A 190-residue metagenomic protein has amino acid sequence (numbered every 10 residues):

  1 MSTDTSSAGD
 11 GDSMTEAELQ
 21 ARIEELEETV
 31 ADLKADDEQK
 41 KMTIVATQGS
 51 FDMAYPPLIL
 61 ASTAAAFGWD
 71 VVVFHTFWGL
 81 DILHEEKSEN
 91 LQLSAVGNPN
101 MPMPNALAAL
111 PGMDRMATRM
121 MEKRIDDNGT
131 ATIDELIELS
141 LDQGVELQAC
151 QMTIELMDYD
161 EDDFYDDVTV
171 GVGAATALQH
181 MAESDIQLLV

Functional and structural regions predicted by a protein language model:
S2-K41: Long, leucine- and charge-enriched amphipathic alpha-helices that form heptad-repeat coiled-coil/leucine-zipper-like
I44-Y55, E86, R124-I125: Short, glycine-rich nucleotide/cofactor-binding loops
Y55-G68, V73: Histidine-anchored nucleotide/phosphate-binding helix
A65, L141, M181: Anion (oxyanion) recognition and catalysis
V71-F77, C150-Q151: Short internal beta-strands
L83-L93: Glycine-rich loop at the start of a catalytic domain that most often binds anionic cofactors/ligands
L91-T132: A glycine-rich helix N-cap at a beta->alpha junction
M116-G171, A175: A charged, amphipathic interaction segment
